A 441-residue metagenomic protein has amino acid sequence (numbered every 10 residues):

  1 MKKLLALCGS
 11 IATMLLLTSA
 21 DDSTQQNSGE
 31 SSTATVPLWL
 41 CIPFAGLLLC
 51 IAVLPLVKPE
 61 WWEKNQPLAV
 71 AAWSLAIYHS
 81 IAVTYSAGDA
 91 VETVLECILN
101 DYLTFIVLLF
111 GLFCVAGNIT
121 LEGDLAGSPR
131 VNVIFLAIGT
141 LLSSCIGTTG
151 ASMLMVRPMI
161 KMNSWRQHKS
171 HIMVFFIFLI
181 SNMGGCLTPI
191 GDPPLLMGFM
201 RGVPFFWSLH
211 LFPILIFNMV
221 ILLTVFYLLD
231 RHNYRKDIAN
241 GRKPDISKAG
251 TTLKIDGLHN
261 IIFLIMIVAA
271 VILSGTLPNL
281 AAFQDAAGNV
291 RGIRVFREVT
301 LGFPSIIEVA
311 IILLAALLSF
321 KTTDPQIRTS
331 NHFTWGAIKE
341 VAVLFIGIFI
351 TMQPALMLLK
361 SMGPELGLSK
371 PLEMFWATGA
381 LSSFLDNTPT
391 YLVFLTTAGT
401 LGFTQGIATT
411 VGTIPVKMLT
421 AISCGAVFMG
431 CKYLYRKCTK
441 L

Functional and structural regions predicted by a protein language model:
M1-S23: N-terminal secretory/membrane targeting signals
D21-Q26, P59-E60, Y78-Y102, F110-G127 (+4 more regions): Transmembrane alpha-helix boundary signature
N27-L40, W61-L68, V91-L103, F205-I214 (+5 more regions): Interfacial loop-to-helix junctions that mark the boundaries of transmembrane helices in multi-pass membrane
W39-I51, K64-I81, Y102-G111, A137 (+4 more regions): Hydrophobic mid-bilayer segments of alpha-helices in multi-pass membrane transport proteins, especially secondary
W61, H168, L187-T188, F206-I255 (+1 more regions): Juxtamembrane and boundary regions of transmembrane helices in multi-pass small-molecule transporters and channels
Y78-A82, S143, L154-H168, I172-V174 (+2 more regions): Membrane-interfacial helix-loop connectors
E96-L108, W207-V225, R294-L313, M374-S383 (+1 more regions): Alpha-helical transmembrane segments
M266-G402: Transmembrane helical segments that form the transport core of multi-pass membrane transport proteins
